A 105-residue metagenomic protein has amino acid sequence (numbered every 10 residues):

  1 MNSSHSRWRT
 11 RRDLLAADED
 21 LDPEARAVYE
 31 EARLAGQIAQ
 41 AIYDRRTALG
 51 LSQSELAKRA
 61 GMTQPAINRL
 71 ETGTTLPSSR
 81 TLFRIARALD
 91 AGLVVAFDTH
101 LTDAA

Functional and structural regions predicted by a protein language model:
M1-Q40, T102-A105: N-terminal flexible/basic segments that precede or flank functional cores
Q40-A57, R84: Short basic helix-loop element that most often maps to the first helix and adjoining turn of HTH DNA-binding modules
A60, T99-H100: Conserved beta-strand edge residues that scaffold enzyme active sites
A60-L76: Recognition helix of helix-turn-helix/homeodomain-like DNA-binding domains that insert into the DNA major groove
T74, L89, H100-T102: The DNA-recognition helices of helix-turn-helix-type DNA-binding domains
R80-A96: DNA major-groove recognition helix of helix-turn-helix/homeodomain DNA-binding modules
